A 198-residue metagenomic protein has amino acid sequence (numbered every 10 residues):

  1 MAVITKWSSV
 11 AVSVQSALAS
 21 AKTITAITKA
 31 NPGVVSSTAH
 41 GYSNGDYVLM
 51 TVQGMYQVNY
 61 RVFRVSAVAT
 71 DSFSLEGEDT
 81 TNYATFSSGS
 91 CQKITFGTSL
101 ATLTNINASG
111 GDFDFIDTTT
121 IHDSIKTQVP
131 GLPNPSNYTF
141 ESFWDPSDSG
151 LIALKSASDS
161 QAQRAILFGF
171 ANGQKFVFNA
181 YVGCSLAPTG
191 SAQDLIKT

Functional and structural regions predicted by a protein language model:
A2-S9, V14-N44, Q53-D123: Small/polar beta-strand repeat architecture
P32-V34, P135-T139, Q163, V177 (+1 more regions): Intrinsic-disorder/low-complexity, polar/charged segments enriched in Ser/Thr/Lys/Arg/Asp/Glu/Gln
D46-Q53, C91-T95, A162-A171: Short conserved beta-strand and strand-loop elements enriched in small hydrophobics with frequent Asp/Gly
D123-T127, S185: Short structured motifs
T127-P146, D194-T198: Oligomerization/assembly interface segments of phage tail-like spikes and tubes
S147-L154: Short, conserved charged micro-motifs
A157-Q161: Soluble sensory domains of the PAS superfamily and closely related sensory modules
L167-T198: Short beta-strand and beta-hairpin "edge-sheet" elements
